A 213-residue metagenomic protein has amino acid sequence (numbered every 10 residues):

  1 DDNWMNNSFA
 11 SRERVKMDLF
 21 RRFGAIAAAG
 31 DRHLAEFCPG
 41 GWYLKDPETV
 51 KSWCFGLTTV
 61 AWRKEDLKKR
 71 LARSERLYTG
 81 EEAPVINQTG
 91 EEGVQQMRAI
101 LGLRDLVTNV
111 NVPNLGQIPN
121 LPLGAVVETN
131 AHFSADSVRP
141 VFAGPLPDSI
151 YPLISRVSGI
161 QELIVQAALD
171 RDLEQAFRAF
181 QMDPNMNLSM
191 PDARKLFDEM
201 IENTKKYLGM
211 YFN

Functional and structural regions predicted by a protein language model:
D1-N213: Long, compositionally biased stretches enriched for glycine and/or charged residues
